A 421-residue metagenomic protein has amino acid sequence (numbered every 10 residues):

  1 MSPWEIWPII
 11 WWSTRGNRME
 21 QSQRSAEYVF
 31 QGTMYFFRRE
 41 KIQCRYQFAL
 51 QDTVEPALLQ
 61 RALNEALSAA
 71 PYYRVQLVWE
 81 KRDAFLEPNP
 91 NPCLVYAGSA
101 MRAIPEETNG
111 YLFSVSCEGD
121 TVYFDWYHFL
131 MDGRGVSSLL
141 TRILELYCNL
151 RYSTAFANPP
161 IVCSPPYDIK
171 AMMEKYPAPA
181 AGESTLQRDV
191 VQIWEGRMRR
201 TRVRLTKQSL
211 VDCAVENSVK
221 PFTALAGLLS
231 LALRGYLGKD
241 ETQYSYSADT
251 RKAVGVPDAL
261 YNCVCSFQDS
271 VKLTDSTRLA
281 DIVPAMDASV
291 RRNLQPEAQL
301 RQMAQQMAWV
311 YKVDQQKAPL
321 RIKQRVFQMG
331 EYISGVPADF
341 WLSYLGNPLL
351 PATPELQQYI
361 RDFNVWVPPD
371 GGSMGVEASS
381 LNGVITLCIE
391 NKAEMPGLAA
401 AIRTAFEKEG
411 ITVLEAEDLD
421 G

Functional and structural regions predicted by a protein language model:
W4-W7, W11-W12: Tryptophan (W) side chains
W11-E80, N91-S114, R234-G421: Acyl-thioester-dependent acyl-group transfer interface
T14-V29, S99, E118, L130-S138 (+2 more regions): Non-catalytic, low-complexity flexible loops and terminal extensions
R82-A84, V122, I385: Hydrophobic residues embedded in beta-strands of well-ordered beta-sheets
P221-L231: Short amphipathic alpha-helical segments
